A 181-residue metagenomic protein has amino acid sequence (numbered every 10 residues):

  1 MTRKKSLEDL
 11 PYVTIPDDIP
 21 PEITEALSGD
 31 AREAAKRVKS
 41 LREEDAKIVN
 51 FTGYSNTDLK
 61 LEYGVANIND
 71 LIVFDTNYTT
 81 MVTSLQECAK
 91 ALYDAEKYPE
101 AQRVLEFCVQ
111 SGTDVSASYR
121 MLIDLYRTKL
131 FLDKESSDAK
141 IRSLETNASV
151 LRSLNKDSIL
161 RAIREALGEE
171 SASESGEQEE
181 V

Functional and structural regions predicted by a protein language model:
M1-T80, E169-V181: N-terminal alpha-helical interaction modules that lie
R42, D75, V109, E145-R152: A conserved position within tetratricopeptide repeats
N77-Q86, D114-Y119: Generic helix N-cap/helix-start motif at coil->alpha-helix transitions
T83-E87, M121-D124, I159-A166: "A position-specific structural signal for the A-helix of alpha-solenoid helical repeats
A91-L92, Y126-K129: Residue at a conserved register position within TPR or TPR-like alpha-solenoid repeats
A101, A117-Y119, D157-L160: TPR alpha-solenoid repeat register
A101-E106, K134-V150, G176-V181: Alpha-helical repeat scaffolds
